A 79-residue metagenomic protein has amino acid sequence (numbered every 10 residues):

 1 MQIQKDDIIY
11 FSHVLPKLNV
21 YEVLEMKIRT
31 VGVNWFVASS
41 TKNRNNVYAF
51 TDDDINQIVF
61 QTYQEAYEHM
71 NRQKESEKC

Functional and structural regions predicted by a protein language model:
M1-K17: Short coil-to-beta transition motif at edge beta-strands of beta-rich domains
K17-L18, E77: Amphipathic, positively biased hydrophobic alpha-helical segments used for protein targeting and membrane insertion
N19-D52: Basic/aromatic-rich interaction segments and small domains that mediate binding to polyanionic partners
S39-C79: Intrinsically disordered, low-complexity, charged/polar segments
